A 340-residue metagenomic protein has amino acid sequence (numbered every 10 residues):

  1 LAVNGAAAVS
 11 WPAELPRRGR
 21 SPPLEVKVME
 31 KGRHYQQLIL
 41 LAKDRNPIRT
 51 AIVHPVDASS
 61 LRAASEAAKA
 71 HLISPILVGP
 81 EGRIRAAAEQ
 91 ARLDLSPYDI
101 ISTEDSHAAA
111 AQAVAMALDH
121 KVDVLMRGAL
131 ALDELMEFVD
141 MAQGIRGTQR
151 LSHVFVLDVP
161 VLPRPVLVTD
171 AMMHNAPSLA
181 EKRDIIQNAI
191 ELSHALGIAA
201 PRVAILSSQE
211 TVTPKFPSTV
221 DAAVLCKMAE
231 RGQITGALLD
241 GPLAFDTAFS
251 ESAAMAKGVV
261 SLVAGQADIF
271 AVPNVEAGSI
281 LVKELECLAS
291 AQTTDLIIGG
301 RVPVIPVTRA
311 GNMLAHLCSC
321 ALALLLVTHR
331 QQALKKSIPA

Functional and structural regions predicted by a protein language model:
V26-V263, A267-A340: Anion-binding alpha/beta catalytic cores of soluble intermediary-metabolism enzymes, centered on
